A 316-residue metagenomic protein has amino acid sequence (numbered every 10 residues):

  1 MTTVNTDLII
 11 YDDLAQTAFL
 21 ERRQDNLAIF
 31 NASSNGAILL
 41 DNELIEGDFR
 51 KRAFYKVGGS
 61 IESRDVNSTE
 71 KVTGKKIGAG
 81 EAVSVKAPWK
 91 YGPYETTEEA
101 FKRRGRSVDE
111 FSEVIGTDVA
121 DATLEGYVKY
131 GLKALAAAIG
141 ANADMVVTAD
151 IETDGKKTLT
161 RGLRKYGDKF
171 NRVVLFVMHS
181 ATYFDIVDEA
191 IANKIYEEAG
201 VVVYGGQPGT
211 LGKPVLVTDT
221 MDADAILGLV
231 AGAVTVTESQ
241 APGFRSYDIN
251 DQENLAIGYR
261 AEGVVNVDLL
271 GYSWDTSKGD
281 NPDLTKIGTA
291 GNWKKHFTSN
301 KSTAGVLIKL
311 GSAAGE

Functional and structural regions predicted by a protein language model:
M1-V85, T237, P242, F297-E316: N-terminal "assembly arms/tails" that initiate or stabilize quaternary assembly in self-assembling proteins
T2-T3, D7, E238-E316: Extended, compositionally biased alpha-helical segments that mediate assembly or anchoring
L14-F19, D48-F49, A53, S107-Y127 (+3 more regions): Hydrophobic face of amphipathic alpha-helices
D65, V187-E189, I226-L229, D268-G279: Short conserved micro-motifs at the rims of enzyme active sites and ligand-binding pockets
I77-R106: Short acidic, glycine/tyrosine-flanked loop/strand segments centered on an H-E-D-like triad
E98-K169, P282-G315: Alpha-helical scaffold segments that mediate packing/assembly in large oligomeric complexes
A137-P214: Extended, solvent-exposed, turn-rich assembly/linker loops in the middle of proteins
G200-A256: Extended serine/threonine-enriched, polar tracts that run as long, contiguous segments within proteins
